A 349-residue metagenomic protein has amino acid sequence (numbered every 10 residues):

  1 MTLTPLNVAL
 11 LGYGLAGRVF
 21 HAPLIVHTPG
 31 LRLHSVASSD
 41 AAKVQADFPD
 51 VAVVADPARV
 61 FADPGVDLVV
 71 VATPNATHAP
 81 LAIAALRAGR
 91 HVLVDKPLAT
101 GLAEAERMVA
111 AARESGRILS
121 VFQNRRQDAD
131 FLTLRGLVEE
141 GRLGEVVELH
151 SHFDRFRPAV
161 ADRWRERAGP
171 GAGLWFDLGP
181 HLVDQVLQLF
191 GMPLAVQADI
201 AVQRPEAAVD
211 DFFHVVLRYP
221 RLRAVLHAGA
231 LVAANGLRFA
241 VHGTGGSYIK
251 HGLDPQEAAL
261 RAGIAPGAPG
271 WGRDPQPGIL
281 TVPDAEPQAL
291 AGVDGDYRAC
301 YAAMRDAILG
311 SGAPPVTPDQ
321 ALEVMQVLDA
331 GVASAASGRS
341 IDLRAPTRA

Functional and structural regions predicted by a protein language model:
M1-F48: N-terminal Rossmann-like dinucleotide-binding module
M1-P5, L68-V70, R117, A303-A349: C-terminal helix-rich "cap/oligomerization" subdomain common to oxidoreductases
A16, A289-Y301: Active-site loop of classical SDR/Rossmann-like NAD(P)-dependent oxidoreductases, centered on the catalytic Tyr-X3-Lys
V51-A111: Beta-loop-alpha module in the N-terminal Rossmann-like domain of NAD(P)-dependent dehydrogenases, especially those
A55, V94, L119-V121, H150 (+1 more regions): Hydrophobic residues in well-ordered beta-strands that form the structural core
R107-N124, E145-L149: Rossmann-fold dehydrogenase core element
R125-E206, G338: Predominantly a Rossmann-like dinucleotide-binding segment in NAD(P)-dependent oxidoreductases
D184-P266, R298-G312, T347-A349: Contiguous beta-strand/loop segments that form the cofactor/metal-binding neighborhood of enzyme cores
